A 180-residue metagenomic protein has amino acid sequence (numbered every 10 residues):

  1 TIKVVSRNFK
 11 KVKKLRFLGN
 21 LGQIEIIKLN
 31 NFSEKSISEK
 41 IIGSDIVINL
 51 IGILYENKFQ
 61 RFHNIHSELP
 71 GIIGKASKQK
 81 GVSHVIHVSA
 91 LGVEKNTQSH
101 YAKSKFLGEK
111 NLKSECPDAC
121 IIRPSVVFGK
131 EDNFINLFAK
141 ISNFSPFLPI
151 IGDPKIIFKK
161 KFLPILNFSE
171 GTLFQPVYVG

Functional and structural regions predicted by a protein language model:
I2-K10: Conserved glycine-rich Rossmann-like NAD(P)H-binding loop of the short-chain dehydrogenase/reductase
K3, I53-L54, F62-E115, A119-S125: Conserved Rossmann-fold NAD(P)-dependent oxidoreductase catalytic core, especially the SDR/UDP-sugar
V5, I27, H63, F128 (+1 more regions): Active-site-adjacent beta-strand anchor residues
F9-K10, L18-K80, L91-K95: NAD(P)H-binding glycine-rich loop region in Rossmannoid oxidoreductase-like domains and their noncatalytic homologs
K14, H84-H87, L137: Residue-level recognition of specific faces of alpha-helices
K14, R61, P149: Conserved beta-strand positions that form and line the central face of beta-propeller blades
T97-G180: Oxidoreductase cofactor-interface core, primarily capturing Rossmann-like NAD(P)-dependent enzymes
